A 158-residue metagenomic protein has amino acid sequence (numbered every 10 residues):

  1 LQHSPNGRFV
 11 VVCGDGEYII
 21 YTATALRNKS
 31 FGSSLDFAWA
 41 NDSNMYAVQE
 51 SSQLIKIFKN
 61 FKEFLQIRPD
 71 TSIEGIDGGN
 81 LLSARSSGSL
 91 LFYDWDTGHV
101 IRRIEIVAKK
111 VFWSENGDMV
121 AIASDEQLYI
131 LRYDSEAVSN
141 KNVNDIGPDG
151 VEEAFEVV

Functional and structural regions predicted by a protein language model:
L1-V158: WD40-like beta-propeller blades
